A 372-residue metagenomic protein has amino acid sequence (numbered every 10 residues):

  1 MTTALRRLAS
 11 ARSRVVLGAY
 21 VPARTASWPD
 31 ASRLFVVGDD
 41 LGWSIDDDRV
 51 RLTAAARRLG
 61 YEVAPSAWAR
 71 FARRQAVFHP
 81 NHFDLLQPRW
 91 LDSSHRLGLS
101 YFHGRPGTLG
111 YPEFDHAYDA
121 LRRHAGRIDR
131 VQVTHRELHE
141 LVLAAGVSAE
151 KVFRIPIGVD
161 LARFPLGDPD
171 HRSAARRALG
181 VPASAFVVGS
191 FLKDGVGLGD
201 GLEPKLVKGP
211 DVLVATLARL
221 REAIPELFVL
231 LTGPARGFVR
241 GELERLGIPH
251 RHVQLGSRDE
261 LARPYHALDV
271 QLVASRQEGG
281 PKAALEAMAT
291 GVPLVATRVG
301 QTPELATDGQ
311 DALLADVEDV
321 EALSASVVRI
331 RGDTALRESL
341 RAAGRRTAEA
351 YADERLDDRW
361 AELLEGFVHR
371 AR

Functional and structural regions predicted by a protein language model:
E137, G158: Carbohydrate-associated surface elements
R177-A178, A183-G237: Conserved catalytic-core segment of nucleotide-activated headgroup transferases in glycan assembly
E226, G233, G237-S257: Nucleotide-activated donor-binding/catalytic signature segment of Leloir-type glycosyltransferases, i.e., the conserved
R263-L268: Short alpha-helical donor nucleotide-sugar binding micro-motif in glycosyltransferases
R276: Aromatic "clamp/platform" in nucleotide-sugar-dependent glycosyltransferases that forms part of the donor/acceptor
P293-A296, A306: Short hydrophobic beta-strand element within catalytic cores of glycosyltransferases and related nucleotide-activated
D308-G309, L313-V320, R329-T334: Conserved acidic donor-binding segment of nucleotide-sugar-dependent glycosyltransferases
A322, R329, L336-A350, E362: A short, well-ordered alpha-helix in the C-terminal region of glycosyltransferases
